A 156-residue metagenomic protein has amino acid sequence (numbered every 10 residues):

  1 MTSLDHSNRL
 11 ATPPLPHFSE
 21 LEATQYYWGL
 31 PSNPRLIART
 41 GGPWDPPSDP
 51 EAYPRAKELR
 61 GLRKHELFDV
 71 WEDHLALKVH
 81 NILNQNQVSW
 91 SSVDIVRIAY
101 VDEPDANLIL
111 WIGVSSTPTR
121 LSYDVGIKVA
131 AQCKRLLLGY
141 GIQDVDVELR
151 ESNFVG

Functional and structural regions predicted by a protein language model:
M1-G156: Terminal presequence/propeptide segments associated with secretion/organelle targeting and zymogen/polyprotein
